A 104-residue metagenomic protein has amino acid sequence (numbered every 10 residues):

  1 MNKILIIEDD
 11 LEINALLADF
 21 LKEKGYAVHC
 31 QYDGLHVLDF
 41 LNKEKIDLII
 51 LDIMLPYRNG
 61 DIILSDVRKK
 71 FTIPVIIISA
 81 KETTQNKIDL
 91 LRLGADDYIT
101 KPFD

Functional and structural regions predicted by a protein language model:
M1-D104: N-terminal/domain-start alpha-helical segments
